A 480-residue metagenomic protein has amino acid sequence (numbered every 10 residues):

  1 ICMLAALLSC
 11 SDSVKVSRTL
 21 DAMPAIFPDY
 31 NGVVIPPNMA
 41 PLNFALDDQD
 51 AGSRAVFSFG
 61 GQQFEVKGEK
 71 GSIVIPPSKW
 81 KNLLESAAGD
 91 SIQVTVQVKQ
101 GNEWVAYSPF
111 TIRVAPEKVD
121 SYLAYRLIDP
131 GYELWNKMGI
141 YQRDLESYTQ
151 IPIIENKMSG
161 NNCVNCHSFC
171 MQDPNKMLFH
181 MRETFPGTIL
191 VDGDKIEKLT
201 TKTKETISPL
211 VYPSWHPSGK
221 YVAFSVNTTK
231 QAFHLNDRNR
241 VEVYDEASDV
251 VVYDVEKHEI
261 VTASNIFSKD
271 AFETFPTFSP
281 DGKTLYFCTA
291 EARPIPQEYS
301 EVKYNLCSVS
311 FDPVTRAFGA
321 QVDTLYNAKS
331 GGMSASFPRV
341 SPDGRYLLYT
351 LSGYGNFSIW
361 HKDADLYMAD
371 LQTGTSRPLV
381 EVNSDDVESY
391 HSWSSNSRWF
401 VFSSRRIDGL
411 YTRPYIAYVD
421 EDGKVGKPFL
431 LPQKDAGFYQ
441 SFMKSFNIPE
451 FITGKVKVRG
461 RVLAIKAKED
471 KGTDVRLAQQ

Functional and structural regions predicted by a protein language model:
I1-L8: Sec-dependent bacterial lipoprotein signal peptides
C10-Q480: Sequence signature of WD/YWTD-type beta-propeller architectures
